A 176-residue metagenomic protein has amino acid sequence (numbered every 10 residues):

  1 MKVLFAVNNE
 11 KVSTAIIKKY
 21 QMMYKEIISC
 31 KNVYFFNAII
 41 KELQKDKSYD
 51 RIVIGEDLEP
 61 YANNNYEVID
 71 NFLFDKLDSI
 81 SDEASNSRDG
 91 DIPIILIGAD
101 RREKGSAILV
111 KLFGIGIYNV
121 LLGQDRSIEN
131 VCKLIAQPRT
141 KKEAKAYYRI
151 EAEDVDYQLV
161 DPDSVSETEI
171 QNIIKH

Functional and structural regions predicted by a protein language model:
M1-I173: Long, basic/Gly/Ser/Thr-rich N-terminal segments that mediate initial subcellular attachment or targeting
